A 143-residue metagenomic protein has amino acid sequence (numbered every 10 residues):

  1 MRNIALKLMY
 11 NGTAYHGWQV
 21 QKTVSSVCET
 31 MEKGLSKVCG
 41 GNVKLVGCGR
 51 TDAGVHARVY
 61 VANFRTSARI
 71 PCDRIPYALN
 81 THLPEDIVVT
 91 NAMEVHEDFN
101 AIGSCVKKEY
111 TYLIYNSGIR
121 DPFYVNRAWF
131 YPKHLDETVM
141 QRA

Functional and structural regions predicted by a protein language model:
M1-A143: Structured-RNA-binding interfaces characteristic of tRNA pseudouridine synthases
